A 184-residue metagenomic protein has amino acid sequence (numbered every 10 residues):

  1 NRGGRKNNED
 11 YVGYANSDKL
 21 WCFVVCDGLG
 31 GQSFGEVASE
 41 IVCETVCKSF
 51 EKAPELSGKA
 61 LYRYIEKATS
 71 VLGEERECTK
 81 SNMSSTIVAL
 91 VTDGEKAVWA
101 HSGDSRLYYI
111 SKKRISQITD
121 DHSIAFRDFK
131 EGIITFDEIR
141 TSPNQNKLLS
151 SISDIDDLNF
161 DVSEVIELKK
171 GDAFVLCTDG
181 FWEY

Functional and structural regions predicted by a protein language model:
N1-Y184: PP2C/PPM-type serine/threonine phosphatase catalytic domain
